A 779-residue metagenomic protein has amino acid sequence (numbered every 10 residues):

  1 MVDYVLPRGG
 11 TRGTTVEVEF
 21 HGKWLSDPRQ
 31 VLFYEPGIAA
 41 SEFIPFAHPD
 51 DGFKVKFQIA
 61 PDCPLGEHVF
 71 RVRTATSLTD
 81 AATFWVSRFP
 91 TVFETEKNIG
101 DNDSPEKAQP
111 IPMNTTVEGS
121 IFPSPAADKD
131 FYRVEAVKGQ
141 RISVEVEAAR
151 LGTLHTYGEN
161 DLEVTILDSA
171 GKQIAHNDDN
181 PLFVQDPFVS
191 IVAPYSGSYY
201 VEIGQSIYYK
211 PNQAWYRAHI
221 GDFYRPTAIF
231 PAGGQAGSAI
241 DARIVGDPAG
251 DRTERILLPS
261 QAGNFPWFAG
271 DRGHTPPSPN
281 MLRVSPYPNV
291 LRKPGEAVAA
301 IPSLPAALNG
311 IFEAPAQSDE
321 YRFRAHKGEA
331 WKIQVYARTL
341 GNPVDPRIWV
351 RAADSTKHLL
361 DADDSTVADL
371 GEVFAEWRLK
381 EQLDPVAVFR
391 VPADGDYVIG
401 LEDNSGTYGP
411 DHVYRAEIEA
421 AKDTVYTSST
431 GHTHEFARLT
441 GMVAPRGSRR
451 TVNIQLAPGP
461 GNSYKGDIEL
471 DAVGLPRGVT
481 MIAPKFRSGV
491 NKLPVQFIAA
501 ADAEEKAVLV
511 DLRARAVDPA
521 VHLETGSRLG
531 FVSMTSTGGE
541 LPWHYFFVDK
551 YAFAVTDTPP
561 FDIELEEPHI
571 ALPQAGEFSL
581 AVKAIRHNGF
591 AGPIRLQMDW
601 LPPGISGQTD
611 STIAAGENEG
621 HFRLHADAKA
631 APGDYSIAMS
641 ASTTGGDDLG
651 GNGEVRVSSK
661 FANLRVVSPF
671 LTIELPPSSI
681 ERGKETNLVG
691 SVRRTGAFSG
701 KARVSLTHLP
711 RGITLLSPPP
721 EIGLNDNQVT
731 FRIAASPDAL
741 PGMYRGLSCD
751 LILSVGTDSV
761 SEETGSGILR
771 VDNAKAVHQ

Functional and structural regions predicted by a protein language model:
M1-S124, E202-K210, A214-W215, H219-L304 (+11 more regions): Ser/Thr/Pro-rich low-complexity tracts
V2-S41, F46-D50, P61, A75 (+8 more regions): Acidic, Ser/Thr/Pro-rich low-complexity intrinsically disordered segments
V5-T11, F230-Q235, R438-A444, E566-L572 (+3 more regions): Short beta-strand segments of immunoglobulin-like
P36-A39, K380-E381, V473-M481, D599-T609 (+1 more regions): Short beta-strand and strand-turn-strand segments in soluble, beta-rich domains
P45-D51, P181-F183, A193-P194, P259 (+7 more regions): Short proline/glycine- and polar residue-rich coil/turn motifs
Q58-P64, V192-S196, Y208, L257-G263 (+8 more regions): Short, surface-exposed loop/turn segments at beta-strand-coil junctions that are enriched for proline with nearby
N177-D178, D361-D363, K485, S611 (+1 more regions): Short hydrophobic alpha-helix segments
